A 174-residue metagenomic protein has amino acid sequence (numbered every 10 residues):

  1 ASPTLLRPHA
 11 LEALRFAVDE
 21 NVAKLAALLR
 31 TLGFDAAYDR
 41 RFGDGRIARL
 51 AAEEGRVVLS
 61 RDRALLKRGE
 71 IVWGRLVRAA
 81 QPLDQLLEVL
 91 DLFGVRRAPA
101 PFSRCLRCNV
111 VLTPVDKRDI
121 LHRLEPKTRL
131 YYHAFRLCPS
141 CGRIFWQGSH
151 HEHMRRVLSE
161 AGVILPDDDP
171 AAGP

Functional and structural regions predicted by a protein language model:
A1-A100: Long, charged N-terminal interaction/targeting segments
F102, F135: Residues immediately within or flanking Cys/His clusters that coordinate Zn2+ in small zinc-binding modules
S103-R104, D116: Short, glycine-/small-residue-rich phosphate/pyrophosphate-handling segment
C105-C108, C138-C141: Short cysteine-rich clusters marking metal-coordination/redox-active sites
V110-K117, W146: Short functional micro-motifs and their immediate structural scaffolds
D119-L130, H153-I164: Short cysteine/histidine-rich metal-coordination sites, predominantly Zn2+-binding motifs
Q147-E152: GST superfamily/GST-like fold recognition
